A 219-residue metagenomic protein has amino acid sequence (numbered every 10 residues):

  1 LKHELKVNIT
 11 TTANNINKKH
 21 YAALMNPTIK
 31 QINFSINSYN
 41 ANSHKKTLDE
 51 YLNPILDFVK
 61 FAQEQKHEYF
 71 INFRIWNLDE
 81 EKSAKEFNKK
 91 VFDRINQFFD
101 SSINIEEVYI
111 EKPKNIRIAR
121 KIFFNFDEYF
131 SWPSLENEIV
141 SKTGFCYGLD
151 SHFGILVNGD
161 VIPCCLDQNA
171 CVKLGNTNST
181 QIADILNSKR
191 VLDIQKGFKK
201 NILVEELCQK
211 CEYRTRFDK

Functional and structural regions predicted by a protein language model:
L1-S102: Radical SAM/AdoMet-radical enzyme domain recognition
H3, T11, N137-E138, V161: Generic signal for short, ordered secondary-structure residues within or immediately flanking folded domains
T10-T12, T28, T47, T143 (+2 more regions): Residue-identity detector for threonine
A62-F70, Q97-S141, D160, L166-R216: C-terminal accessory region of radical SAM enzymes
C146-L149: Short, small/polar residue-rich loop motifs at catalytic or cofactor-binding pockets
H152: Short hydrophobic/aromatic beta-strand element in the GNAT-like acyltransferase core that lines or flanks the acyl-donor
I155-L156: Short, acidic, Ser/Thr-enriched surface-loop or helix-capping motifs
